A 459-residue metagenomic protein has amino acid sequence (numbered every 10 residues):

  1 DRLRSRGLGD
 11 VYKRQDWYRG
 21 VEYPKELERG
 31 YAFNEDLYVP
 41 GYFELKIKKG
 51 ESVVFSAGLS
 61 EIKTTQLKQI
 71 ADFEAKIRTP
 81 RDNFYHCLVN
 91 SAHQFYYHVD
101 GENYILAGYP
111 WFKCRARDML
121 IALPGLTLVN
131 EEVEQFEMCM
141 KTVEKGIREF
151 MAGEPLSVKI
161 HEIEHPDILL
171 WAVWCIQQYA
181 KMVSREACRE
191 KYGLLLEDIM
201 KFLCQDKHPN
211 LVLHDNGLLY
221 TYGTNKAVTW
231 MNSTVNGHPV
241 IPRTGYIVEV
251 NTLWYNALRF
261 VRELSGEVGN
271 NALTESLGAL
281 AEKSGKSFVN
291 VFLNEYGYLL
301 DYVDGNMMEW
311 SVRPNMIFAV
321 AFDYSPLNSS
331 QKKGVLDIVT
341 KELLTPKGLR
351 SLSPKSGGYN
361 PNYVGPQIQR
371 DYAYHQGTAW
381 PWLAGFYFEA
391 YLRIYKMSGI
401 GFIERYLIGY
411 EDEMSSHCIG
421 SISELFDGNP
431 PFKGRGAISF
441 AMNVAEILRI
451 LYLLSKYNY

Functional and structural regions predicted by a protein language model:
D1-Y12: Single conserved hydrophobic/aromatic residue that forms the stacking wall/gate of nucleotide- or nucleobase-binding
E28-K46, L425: Short acidic, Pro/Gly- and aromatic-enriched capping/linker segments at domain boundaries
G30-N34, M231-T244, V248-T252, M308-P346 (+3 more regions): Aromatic (Trp/Tyr) and acidic
F43-E61: Short Pro-Gly-centered flexible turn/kink motifs
I47-K49, K113-M119, L123-V228, N232-S233 (+5 more regions): Aromatic-rich carbohydrate-recognition surfaces in CAZymes
T64-Y109: An acidic-aromatic substrate-binding cleft motif
H86, C204, L211-H214, Y255-Y363 (+2 more regions): Catalytic cores of carbohydrate-active enzymes
H98-F112, A152-W171, C175, Y179 (+4 more regions): Carbohydrate-binding/catalytic loop surfaces
